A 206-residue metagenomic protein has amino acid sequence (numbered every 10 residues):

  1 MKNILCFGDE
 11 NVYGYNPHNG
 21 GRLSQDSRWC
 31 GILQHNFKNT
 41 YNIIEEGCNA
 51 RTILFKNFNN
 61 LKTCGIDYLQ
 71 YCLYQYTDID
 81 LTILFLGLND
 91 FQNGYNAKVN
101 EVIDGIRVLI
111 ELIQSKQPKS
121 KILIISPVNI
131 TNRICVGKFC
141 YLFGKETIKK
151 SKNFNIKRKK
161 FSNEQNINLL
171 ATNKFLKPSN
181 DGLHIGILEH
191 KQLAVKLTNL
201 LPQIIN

Functional and structural regions predicted by a protein language model:
M1-N49, L54-N59, C72-Y74, T82 (+3 more regions): Serine-esterase "nucleophile elbow" of acetyl-processing enzymes
F58-T63, T147: Short, flexible loop segments at the rims of nucleotide/cofactor-binding pockets, characterized by
I66-N206: Alpha-helical cap/lid subdomain in secreted, periplasmic, or secretory-pathway luminal O-acyl-processing enzymes
